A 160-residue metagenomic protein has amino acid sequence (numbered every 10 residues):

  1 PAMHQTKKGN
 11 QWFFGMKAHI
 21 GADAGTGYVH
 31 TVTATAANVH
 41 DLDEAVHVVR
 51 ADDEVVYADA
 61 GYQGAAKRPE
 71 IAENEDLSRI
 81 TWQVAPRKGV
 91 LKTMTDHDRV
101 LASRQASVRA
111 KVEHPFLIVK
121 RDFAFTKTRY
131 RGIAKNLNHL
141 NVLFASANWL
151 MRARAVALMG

Functional and structural regions predicted by a protein language model:
P1-E73, S78, N141-M151, A155: Polybasic low-complexity intrinsically disordered regions
E54-V55, A60-N138, G160: Helix-centered, glycine/charged polyanion-binding patches within enzymatic domains that contact phosphate-containing
